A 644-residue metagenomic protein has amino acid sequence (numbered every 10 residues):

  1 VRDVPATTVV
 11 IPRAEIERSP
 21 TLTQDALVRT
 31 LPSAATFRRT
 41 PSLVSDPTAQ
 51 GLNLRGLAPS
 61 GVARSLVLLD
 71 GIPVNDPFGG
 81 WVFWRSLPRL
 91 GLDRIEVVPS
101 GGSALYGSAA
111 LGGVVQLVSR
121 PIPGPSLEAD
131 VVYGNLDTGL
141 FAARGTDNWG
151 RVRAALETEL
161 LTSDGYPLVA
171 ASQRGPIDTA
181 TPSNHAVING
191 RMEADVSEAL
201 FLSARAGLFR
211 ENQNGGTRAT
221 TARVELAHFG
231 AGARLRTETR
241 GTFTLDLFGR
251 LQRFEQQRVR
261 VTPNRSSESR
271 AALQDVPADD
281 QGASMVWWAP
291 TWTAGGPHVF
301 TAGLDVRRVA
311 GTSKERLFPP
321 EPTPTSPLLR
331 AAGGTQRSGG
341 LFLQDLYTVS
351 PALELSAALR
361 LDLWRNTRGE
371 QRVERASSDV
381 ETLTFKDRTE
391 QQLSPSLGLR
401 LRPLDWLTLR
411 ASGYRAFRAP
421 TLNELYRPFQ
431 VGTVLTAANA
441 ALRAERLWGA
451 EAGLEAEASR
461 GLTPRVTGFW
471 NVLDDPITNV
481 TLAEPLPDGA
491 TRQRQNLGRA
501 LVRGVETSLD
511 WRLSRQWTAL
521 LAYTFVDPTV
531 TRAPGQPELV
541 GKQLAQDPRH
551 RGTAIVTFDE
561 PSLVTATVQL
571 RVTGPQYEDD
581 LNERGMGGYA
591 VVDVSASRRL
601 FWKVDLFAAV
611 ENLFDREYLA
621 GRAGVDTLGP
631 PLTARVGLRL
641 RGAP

Functional and structural regions predicted by a protein language model:
D25, R29-D76: Extracytoplasmic beta-strand/coil segments of soluble accessory domains associated with Gram-negative outer-membrane
I72-P99: Short acidic/polar hinge/loop motifs at secondary-structure boundaries that mediate gating or recognition
S103-A104, Q116, G124-S126, D130-V132 (+2 more regions): Periplasmic-side early beta-strands and strand-to-turn transitions of outer-membrane beta-barrels
T146, A186, D195, D345 (+2 more regions): Conserved C-terminal beta-signal and adjacent last beta-strands/turns of outer-membrane beta-barrel proteins
T181, A272-Q274, A278-V286, R330 (+9 more regions): Outer membrane beta-barrel strand-and-loop segments of large Gram-negative receptors, especially TonB-dependent
E193-F209, E225-S377, T384, R400-R402 (+5 more regions): Face-selective signature of the C-terminal outer-membrane beta-barrel domain
R253-E255, A310-T312, L317, E321 (+7 more regions): Surface-exposed extracellular loop regions of Gram-negative outer-membrane beta-barrel proteins, predominantly
T348-L355, L363, F469-L473, G489-Q576: Gram-negative outer-membrane beta-barrel transporters
